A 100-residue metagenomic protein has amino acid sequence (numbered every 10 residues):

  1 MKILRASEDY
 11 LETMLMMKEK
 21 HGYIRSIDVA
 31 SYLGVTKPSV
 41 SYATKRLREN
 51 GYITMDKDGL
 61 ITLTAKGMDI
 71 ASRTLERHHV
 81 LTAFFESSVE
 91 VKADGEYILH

Functional and structural regions predicted by a protein language model:
K2-V35: N-terminal helix-turn-helix DNA-binding core of bacterial DNA-binding proteins
P38: Key DNA-contact positions within bacterial/archaeal DNA-binding proteins
T44-K45: Short, hydrophobic-biased segments on the C-terminal half of alpha helices that form "recognition helices"
R48-D58: A short, conserved structural fragment
G59-R77: Basic, amphipathic "hinge/linker" alpha-helix immediately C-terminal to the N-terminal HTH DNA-binding motif
H79-H100: Amphipathic alpha-helical dimerization/coiled-coil segments that flank or bridge DNA-binding/regulatory modules
